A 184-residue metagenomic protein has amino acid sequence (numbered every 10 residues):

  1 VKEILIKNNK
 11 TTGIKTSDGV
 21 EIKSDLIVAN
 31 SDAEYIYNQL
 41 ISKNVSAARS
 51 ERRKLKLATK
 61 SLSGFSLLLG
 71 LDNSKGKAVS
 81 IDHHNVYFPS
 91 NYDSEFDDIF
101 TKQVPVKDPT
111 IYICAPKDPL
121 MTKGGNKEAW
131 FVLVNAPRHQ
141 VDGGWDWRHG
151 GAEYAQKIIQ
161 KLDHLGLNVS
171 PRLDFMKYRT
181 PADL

Functional and structural regions predicted by a protein language model:
V1-K2, S24-D25, R172-Y178: Beta-strand segments within the central parallel beta-sheet cores of soluble alpha/beta enzyme folds
K2-G124: Mid-domain catalytic core of redox enzymes that form a hydrophobic substrate pocket/lid adjacent to a catalytic redox
D72-L184: C-terminal segments that line or cap access tunnels to active or ligand-binding sites in enzymes and enzyme-associated
